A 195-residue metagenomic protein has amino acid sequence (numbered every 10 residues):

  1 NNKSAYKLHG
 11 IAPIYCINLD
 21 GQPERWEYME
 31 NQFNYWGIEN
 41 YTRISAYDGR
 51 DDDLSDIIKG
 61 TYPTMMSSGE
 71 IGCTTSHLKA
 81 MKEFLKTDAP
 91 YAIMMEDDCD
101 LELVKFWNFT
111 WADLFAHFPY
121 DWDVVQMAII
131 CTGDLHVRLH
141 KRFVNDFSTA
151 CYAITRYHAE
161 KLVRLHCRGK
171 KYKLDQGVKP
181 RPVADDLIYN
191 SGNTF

Functional and structural regions predicted by a protein language model:
N1-M95, C99-F195: An acidic/histidine-cluster motif and surrounding catalytic segment that typifies divalent-metal-assisted enzyme active
